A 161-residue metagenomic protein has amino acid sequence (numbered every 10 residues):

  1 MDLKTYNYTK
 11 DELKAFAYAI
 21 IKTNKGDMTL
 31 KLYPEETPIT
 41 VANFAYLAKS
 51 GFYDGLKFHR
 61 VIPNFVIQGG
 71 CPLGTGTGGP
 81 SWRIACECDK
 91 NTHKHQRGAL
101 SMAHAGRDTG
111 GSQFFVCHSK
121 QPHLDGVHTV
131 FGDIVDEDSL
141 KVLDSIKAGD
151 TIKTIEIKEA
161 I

Functional and structural regions predicted by a protein language model:
M1-I161: Cyclophilin-like peptidyl-prolyl cis-trans isomerases
